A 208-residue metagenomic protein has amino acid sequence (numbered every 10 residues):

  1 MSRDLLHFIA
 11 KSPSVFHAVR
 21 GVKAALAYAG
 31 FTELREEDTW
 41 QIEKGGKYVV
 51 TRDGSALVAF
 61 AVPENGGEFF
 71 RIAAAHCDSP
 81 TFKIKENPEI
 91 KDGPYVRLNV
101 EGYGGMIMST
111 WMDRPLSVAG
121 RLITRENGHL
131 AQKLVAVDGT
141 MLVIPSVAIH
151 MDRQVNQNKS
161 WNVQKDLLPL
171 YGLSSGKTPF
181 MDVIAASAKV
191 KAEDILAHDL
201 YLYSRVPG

Functional and structural regions predicted by a protein language model:
M1-G208: N-terminal hydrophobic/helix-forming segments and targeting peptides
